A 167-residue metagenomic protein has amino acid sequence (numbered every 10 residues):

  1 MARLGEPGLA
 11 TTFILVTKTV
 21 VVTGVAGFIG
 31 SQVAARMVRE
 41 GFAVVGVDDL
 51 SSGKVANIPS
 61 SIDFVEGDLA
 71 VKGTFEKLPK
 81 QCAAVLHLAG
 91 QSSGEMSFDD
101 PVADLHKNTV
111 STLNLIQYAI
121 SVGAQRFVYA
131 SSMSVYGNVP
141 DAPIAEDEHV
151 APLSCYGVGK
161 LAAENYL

Functional and structural regions predicted by a protein language model:
A2-T11: N-terminal amphipathic/hydrophobic targeting modules at extreme N-termini, encompassing cleavable Sec/SRP-type signal
T11-L167: N-terminal Rossmann-like NAD(P)+-binding domain of SDR-like oxidoreductases, especially those catalyzing
